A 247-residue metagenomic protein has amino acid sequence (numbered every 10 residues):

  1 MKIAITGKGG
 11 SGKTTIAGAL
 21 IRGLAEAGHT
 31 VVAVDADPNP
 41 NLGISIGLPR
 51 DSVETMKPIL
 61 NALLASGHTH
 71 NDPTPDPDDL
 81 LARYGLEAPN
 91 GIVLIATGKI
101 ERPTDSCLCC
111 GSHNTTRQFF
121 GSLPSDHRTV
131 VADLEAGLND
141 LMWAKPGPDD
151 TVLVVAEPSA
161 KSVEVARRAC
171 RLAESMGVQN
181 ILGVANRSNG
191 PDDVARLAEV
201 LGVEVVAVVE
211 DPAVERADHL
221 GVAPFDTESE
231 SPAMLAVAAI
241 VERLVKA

Functional and structural regions predicted by a protein language model:
K2-P38: Walker A/P-loop phosphate-binding motif and the immediately C-terminal alpha-helix
G23-N90: N-terminal phosphate/diphosphate-binding loop that engages ATP/GTP or pyrophosphate donors across diverse enzyme folds
E26-A27, G111-A207, V214-R216: Conserved catalytic-core segment of NTP-binding enzymes
A33, I92-L94, E204-V208: Conserved beta-strand scaffold positions in the cores of enzyme catalytic domains, especially in NTP/NDP-utilizing
L48-S52, L172-A173, E199-G202, A223-D226: Short, hinge-like loop/turn segments at secondary-structure boundaries
P73-L138: Phosphate-binding/switch loop-helix module in NTP-utilizing enzymes
L220-P232: C-terminal boundary of histidine-terminating zinc-finger modules
A236-A247: C-terminal alpha-helix
